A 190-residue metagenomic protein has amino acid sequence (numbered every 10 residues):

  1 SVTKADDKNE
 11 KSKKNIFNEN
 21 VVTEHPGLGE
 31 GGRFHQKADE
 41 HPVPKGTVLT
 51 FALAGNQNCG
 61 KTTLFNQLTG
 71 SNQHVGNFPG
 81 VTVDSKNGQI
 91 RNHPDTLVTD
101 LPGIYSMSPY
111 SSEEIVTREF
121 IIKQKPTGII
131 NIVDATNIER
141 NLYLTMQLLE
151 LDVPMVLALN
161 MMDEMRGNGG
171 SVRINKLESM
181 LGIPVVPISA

Functional and structural regions predicted by a protein language model:
K4-D6, E10-Y110, I122-Q124, G128: Conserved G1/Walker A P-loop phosphate-binding module
A54, L101-P102, V133-D134, I188-A190: A short hydrophobic beta-strand->loop->alpha-helix junction that borders the nucleotide-binding pocket of P-loop NTPases
T96, M155, V185: Hydrophobic anchor at the start of a short beta-strand that flanks the dinucleotide cofactor-binding loop
I104-P109, I122-T145, L149-S171: Conserved Switch II/interswitch segment of TRAFAC-class P-loop GTPases
D163-A190: Canonical P-loop GTPase G-domain recognition
